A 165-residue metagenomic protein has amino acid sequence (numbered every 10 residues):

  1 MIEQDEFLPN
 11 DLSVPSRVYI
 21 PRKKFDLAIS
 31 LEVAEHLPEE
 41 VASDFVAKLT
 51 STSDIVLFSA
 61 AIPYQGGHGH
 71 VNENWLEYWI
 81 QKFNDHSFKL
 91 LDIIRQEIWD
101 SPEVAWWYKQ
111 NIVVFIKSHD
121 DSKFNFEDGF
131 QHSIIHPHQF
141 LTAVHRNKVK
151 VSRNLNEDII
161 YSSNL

Functional and structural regions predicted by a protein language model:
M1-H68, L76-I80, I116-K117: Conserved SAM-binding loop
Q65, W99, D121: Flexible, glycine-rich phosphate/dinucleotide-binding loops and adjacent beta-alpha linkers at cofactor/substrate
V71-I93: Short alpha-helix
S87-D100, I112, Q131: Conserved S-adenosyl-L-methionine
S101-A105: Short proline/glycine-enriched turn/loop segments at secondary-structure junctions
W107-S162: Flexible, glycine-/basic-rich loop-and-beta segments that form/coincide with the SAM-dependent methyltransferase
